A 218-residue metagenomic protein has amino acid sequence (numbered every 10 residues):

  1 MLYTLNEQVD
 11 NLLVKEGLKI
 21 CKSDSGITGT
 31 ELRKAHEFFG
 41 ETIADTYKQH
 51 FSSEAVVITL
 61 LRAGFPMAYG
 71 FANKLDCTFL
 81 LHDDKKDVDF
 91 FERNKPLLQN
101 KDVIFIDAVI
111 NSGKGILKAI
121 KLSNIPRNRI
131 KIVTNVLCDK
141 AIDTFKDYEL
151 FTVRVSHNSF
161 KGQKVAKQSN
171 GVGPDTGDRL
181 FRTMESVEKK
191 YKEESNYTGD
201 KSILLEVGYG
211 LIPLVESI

Functional and structural regions predicted by a protein language model:
M1-I218: PRPP-associated nucleotide enzymes
